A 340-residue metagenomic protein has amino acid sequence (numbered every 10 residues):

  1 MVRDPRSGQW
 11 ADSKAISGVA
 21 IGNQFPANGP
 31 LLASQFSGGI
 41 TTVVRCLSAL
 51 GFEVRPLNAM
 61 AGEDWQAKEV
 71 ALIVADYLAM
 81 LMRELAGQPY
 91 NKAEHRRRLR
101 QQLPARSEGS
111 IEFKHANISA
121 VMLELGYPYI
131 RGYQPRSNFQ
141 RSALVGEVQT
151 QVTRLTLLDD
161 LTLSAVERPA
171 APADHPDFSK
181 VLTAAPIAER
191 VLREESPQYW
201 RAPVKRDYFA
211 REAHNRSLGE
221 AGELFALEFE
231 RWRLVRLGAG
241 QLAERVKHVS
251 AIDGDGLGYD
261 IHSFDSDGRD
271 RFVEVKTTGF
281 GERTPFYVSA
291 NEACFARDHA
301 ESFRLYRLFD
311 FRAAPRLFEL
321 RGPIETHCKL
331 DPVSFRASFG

Functional and structural regions predicted by a protein language model:
M1-G238, L242-V249, S266, F280 (+3 more regions): Intrinsically disordered, charged low-complexity linkers and terminal tails that flank or connect structured domains
W10, F272, Y287: Short aromatic/basic micro-patch
A226, E230, Y259-S263, R271-G279: Conserved catalytic cores of phosphodiester-cleaving nucleases, focusing on short active-site segments
A251-D255: A short beta-turn/loop motif at secondary-structure boundaries
L257-Y259, E301: Short beta-strand or tight-loop elements that sit immediately N-terminal to catalytic metal-binding acidic residues
V275-F318, P323: Catalytic cores of nucleic-acid endonucleases
